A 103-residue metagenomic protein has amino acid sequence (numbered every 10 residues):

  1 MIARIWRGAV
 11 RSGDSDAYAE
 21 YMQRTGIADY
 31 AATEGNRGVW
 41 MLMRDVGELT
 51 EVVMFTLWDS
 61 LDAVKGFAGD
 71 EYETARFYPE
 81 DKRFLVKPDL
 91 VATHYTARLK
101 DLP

Functional and structural regions predicted by a protein language model:
I2, R37-T50, R76-P103: Glycine-rich beta-strand-turn "strand-cap" elements at beta-sheet edges
A3-A9, G38-D70: Short, well-ordered beta-strand segments in beta-rich or mixed alpha/beta enzyme and ligand-binding folds
A9-M22: Short, surface-exposed ligand-recognition loops at beta-strand->loop->(often short) alpha-helix junctions that present
D14-D16, D62-V64, K100-D101: Residue-level signal for secondary-structure boundary sites
D14-D16, I27-A28, L42-D45: Intrinsically disordered, low-complexity segments enriched in polar/charged residues with Gly/Pro, especially when
E20-N36, L57-T93: An amphipathic, aromatic/His-enriched active-site/gating alpha helix that lines ligand/cofactor pockets
